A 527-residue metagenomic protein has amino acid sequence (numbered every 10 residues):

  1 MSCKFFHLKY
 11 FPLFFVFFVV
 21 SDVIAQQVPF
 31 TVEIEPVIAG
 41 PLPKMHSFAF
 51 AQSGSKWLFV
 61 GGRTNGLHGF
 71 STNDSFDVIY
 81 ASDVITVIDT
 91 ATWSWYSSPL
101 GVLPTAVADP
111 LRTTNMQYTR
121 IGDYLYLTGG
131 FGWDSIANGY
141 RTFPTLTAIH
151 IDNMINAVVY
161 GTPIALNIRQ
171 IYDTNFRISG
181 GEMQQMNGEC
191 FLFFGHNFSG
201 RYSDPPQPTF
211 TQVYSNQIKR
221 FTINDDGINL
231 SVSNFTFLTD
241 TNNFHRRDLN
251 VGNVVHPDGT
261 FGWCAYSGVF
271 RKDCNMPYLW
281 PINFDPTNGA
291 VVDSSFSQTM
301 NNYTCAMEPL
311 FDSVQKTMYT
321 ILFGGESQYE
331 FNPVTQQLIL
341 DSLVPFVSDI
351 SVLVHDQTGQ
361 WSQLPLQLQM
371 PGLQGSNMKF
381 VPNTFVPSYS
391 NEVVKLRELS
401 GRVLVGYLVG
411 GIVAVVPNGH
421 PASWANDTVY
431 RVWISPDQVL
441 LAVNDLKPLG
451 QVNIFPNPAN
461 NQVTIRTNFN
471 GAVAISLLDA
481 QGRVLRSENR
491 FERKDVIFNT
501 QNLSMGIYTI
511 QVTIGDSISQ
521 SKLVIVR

Functional and structural regions predicted by a protein language model:
S21, A25, D445-F455, A459-R527: C-terminal outer-membrane/trafficking sorting elements
Q27-I38, W93-A106, M154-T174, F221-N242 (+2 more regions): Blade-edge beta-strand/turn elements of extracellular beta-propeller and related beta-sheet repeat scaffolds
P36-Y80: Beta-strand-rich domains and repeat architectures in extracellular enzymes and scaffolds, especially beta-propellers
H46-F50, R112-Y118, S179-M183, R247-G252 (+2 more regions): Beta-propeller and closely related beta-sheet repeat lectin domains
D74-S94, G139-A157, P205-G227, P277-G289 (+2 more regions): Beta-propeller blade signature
S75-G122, G132-D134: Blade-loop segments of beta-propeller domains
A108-N115, G132-M186: Asp-box/WD-like beta-propeller blade repeats and closely related beta-sheet repeat scaffolds
N301-K395: Loop/turn-rich, solvent-exposed surfaces of beta-rich toroidal or solenoidal domains
